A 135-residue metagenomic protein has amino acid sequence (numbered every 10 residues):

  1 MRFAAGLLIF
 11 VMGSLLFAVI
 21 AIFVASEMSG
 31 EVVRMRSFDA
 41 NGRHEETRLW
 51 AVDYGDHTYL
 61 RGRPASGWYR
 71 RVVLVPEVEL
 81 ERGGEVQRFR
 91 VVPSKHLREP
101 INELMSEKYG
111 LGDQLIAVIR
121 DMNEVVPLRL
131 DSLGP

Functional and structural regions predicted by a protein language model:
A5-F23: Hydrophobic membrane-insertion alpha-helices, especially the h-region of bacterial N-terminal signal peptides
L15, V24-V32, R36, R129-S132: Terminal leader/tail segments of proteins
A21-E27, S66-V72: Short linear motifs in intrinsically disordered
A21-V24, S37, L115-A117: Short helix-to-loop capping/linker segments positioned immediately adjacent to catalytic or ligand/cofactor-binding
G30-P64, V78-R82, R88-V92: Short beta-strand segments
H44, G67-G134: Short, structured beta-strand-loop surface elements
